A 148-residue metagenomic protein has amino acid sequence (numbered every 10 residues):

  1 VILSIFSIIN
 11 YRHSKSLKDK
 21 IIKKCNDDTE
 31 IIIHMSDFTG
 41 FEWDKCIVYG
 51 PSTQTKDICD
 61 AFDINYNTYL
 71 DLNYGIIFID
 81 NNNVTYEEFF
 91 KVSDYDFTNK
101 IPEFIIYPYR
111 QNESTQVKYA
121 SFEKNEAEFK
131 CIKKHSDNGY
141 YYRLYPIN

Functional and structural regions predicted by a protein language model:
I2-Y69: N-terminal export/targeting and maturation segments
T55-K56, V84-Y86, G139-Y141, N148: Short, surface-exposed beta-strand/loop "edge" segments at domain boundaries and coil↔beta transitions
Y66, L70-N83, E88: Short, structured surface segments that line ligand/substrate-binding pockets
E87-Y95: A short acidic/small-residue loop/turn micro-motif
D96-K100: A short, polar/proline- and glycine-enriched secondary-structure boundary/capping micro-motif
I101-N148: C-terminal partner/receptor-binding element of secreted or periplasmic proteins
